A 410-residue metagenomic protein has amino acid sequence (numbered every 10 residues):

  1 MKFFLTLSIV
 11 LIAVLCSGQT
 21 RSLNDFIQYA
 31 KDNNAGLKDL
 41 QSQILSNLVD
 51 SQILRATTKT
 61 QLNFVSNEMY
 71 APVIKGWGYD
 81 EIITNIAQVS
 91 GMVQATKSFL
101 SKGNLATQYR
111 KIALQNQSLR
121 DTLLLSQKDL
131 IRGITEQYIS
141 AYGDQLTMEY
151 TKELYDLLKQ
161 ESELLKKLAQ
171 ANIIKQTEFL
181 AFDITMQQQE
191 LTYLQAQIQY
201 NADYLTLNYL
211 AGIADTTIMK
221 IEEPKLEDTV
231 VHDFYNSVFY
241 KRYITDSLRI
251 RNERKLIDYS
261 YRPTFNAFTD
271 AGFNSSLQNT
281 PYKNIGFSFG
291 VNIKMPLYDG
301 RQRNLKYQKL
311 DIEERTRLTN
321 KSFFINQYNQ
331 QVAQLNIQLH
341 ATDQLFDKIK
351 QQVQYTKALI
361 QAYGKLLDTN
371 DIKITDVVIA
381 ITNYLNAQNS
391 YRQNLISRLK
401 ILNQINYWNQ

Functional and structural regions predicted by a protein language model:
F3-V14: Sec-dependent N-terminal signal peptides
L11, G18-Q61, I173-K175, A211-E253 (+2 more regions): Bacterial Sec-pathway N-terminal export signals of envelope proteins
N24-I27, P72, S390-Q410: Acidic, low-complexity, intrinsically disordered peripheral segments
D39-L54, S126, L130-E149, K167 (+5 more regions): Amphipathic alpha-helical coiled-coil segments
Q61-N85, T96-L125, S260-F287, K294-Q308 (+1 more regions): Small/polar (Gly/Ser/Thr/Ala-rich) solvent-exposed segments that form structured loops/beta-strands/short helices used
Q88-S90, E136, A181, T264 (+1 more regions): Transmembrane beta-barrel architecture of outer-membrane proteins
M92-Q94, Y138, S288-N292, N336: Membrane-embedded beta-strand positions in outer-membrane beta-barrel channels/transporters
D121, D129-K241, Q338, T342 (+1 more regions): Periplasmic alpha-helical coiled-coil/stalk elements that build and connect Gram-negative outer-membrane
